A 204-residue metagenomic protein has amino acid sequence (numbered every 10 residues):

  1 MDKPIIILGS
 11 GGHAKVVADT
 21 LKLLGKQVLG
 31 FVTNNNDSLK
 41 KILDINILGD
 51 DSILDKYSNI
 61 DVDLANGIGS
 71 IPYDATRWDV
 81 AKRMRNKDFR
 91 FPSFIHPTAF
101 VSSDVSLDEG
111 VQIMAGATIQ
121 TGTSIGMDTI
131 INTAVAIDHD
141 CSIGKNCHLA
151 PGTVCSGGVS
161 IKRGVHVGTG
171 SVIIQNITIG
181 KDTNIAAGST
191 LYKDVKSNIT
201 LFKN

Functional and structural regions predicted by a protein language model:
M1-D51, D55-S58: Hydrophobic, well-ordered beta-alpha structural blocks that scaffold small-molecule cofactor pockets
G9, I68, Q175: Small/polar loops that bind or transfer phosphate-bearing groups
G12, P72-A75, S106: Short alpha-helical
K15-D19, A75, K193: Alpha-helical elements of the RecA-like P-loop NTPase motor core of helicases
L29, V62-D63, R163: Conserved acidic residues
N35-N36, S70, S189: Glycine-rich beta-alpha junction loops
L39-H96, F100: Phosphate-bearing ligand-interacting subdomains that bind or position ATP/ADP/UDP/GDP/NAD(P) or nucleotide-linked
S93-K203: Structural signal for interior beta-strand "rungs" in well-ordered beta-sheet cores of soluble enzyme domains
